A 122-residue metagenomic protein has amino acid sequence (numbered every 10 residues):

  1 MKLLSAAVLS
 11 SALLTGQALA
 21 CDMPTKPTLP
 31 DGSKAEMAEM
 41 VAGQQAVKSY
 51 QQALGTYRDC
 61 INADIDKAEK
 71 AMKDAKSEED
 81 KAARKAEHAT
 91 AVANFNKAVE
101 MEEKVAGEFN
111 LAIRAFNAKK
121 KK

Functional and structural regions predicted by a protein language model:
M1-V8: Bacterial N-terminal signal peptides that target proteins for export
L13-Q17: N-terminal signal peptide c-region/cleavage motif recognized by signal peptidases
A18-D66: Immediate post-signal-peptide N-terminus of mature secreted/exported proteins
I65, E69-K122: Compact alpha-helical subdomains of small soluble proteins
